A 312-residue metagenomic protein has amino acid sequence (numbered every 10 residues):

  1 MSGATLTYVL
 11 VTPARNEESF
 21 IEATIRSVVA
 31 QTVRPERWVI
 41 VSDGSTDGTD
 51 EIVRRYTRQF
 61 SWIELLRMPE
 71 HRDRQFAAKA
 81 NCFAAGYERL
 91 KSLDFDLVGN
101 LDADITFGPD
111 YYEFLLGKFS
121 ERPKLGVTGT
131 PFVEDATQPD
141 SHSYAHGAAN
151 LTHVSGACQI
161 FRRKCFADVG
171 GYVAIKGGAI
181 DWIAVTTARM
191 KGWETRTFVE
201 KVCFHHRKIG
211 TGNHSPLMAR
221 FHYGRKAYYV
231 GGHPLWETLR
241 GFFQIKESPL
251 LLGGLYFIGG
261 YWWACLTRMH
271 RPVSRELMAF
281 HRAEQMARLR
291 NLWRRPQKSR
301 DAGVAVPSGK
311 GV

Functional and structural regions predicted by a protein language model:
M1-A30: N-proximal low-complexity "stem/linker" segments adjacent to membrane-targeting elements
T7-V9, R37, I183: Cell-envelope/extracellular polymer assembly enzymes that use nucleotide-activated donors
R26-R72: Acidic donor-binding segment of Leloir-type glycosyltransferases
G86, D94-T106: Short beta-strand-to-loop acidic/aromatic patch adjacent to the donor-nucleotide binding site
L93, T106-A145: Conserved donor NDP-sugar-binding/catalytic core segment of glycosyltransferases
S155-G170: Conserved nucleotide-sugar donor-binding and metal-coordinating catalytic region shared by glycosyltransferases
C165-V169, I175-H206: A short, conserved alpha-helix in the catalytic core of glycosyltransferases
A219-V312: Non-catalytic, C-terminal membrane-associated alpha-helical segments of glycosyltransferases
